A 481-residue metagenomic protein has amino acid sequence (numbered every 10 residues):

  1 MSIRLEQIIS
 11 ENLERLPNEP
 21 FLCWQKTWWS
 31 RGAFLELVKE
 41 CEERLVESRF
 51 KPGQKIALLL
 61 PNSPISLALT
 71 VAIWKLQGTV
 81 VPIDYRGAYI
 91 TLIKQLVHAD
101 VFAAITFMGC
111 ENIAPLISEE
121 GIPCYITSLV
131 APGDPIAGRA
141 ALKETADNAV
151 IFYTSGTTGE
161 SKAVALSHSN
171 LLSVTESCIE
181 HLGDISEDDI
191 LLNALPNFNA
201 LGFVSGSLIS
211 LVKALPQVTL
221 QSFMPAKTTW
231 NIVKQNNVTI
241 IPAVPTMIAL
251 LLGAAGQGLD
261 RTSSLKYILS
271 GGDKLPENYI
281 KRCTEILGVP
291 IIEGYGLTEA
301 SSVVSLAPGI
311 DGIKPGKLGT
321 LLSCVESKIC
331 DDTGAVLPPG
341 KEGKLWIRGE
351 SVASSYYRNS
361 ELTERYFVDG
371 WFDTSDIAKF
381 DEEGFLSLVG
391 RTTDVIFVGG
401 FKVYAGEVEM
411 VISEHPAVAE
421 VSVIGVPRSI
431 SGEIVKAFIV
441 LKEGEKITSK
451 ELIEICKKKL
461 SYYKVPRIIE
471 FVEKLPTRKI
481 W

Functional and structural regions predicted by a protein language model:
S2, N18-P20, P135-Y153, G159-E160 (+1 more regions): Conserved pre-ATP/AMP-binding loop-to-beta segment of ANL
N18-S63, L67-V71, A88-I93, S169: Conserved AMP-binding/adenylate-forming core of the ANL superfamily
S30-G32, A149-E176: Conserved AMP-binding A3 loop
L45-S48, V71, K75-L142, E443-E445 (+1 more regions): Structural core segment of the AMP-binding/adenylate-forming
G87, G349, S354-S355, I377-K464 (+2 more regions): AMP-binding/adenylate-forming catalytic core of the ANL superfamily
L172-I190, A200-I240, A254: Conserved AMP-binding/adenylation subdomain of ANL enzymes
V238-A243, L252-I313, E326: Gly/Ser/Thr-rich phosphate-binding loop
T320-C324, A335-Y366, V403: Conserved ATP/PPi-binding loop(s) of AMP-dependent carboxylate-activating enzymes
